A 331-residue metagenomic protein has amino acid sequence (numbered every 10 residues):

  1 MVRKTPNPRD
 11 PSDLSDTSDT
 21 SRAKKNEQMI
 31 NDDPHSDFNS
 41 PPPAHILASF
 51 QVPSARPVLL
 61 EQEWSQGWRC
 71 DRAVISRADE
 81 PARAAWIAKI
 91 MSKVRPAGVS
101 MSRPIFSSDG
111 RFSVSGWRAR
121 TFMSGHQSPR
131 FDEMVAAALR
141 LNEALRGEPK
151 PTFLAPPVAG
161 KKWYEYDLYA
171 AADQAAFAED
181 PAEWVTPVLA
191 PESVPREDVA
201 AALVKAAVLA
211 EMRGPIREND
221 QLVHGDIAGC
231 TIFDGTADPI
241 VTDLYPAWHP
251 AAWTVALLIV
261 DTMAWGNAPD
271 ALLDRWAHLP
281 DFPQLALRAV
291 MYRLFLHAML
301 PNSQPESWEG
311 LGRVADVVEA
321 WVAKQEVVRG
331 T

Functional and structural regions predicted by a protein language model:
K4-E27: Asp/Glu-rich intrinsically disordered low-complexity tracts
N31-D32, A298-T331: ATP/Mg2+ or Mg2+-diphosphate-binding catalytic cores that bind nucleotide phosphates or diphosphates via glycine-rich
P43-W68: ATP-binding glycine-rich phosphate-binding loop
E63-C70, V74-S76, P104, A207-A251: Active-site acidic catalytic loop and adjacent metal/ATP-binding pocket of ATP-dependent phosphoryl transfer enzymes
E63-K150: ATP-binding pocket architecture of kinase catalytic cores
G110-R130, A171-Q174, A178-P191, M291-W308: A glycine-centered beta->alpha junction motif in the catalytic cores of kinase/phosphotransferase enzymes
S128-D198: A cross-family kinase active-site recognition segment
F233-F282: Active-site Asp-x-Gly
